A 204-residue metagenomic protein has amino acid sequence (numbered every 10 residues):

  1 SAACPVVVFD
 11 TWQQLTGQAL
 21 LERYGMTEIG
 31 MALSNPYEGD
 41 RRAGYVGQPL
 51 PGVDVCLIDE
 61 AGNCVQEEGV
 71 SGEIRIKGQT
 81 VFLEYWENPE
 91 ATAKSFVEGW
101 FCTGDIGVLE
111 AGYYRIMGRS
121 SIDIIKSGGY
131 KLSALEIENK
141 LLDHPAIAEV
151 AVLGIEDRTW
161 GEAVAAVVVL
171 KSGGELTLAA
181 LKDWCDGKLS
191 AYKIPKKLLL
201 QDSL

Functional and structural regions predicted by a protein language model:
S1-R42, D54, A61: Gly/Ser/Thr-rich phosphate-binding loop
D10, G44, E90, N139 (+1 more regions): Active-site phosphate/pyrophosphate- and oxyanion-stabilizing loops and adjacent acidic/basic residues in soluble
G25, G78, L83-E84, K94 (+2 more regions): AMP-binding/adenylate-forming catalytic core of the ANL superfamily
N35, G47, Q66-G69, L83-E87: Active-site glycine/GP-rich loop and adjacent strand/helix microenvironment that borders small-molecule binding pockets
D40, G44-L50, S95-G99: Short Gly/Pro-enriched turn/cap motifs at secondary-structure boundaries
G44, P51-V53, G72, E162-V164 (+1 more regions): Change "...and in nucleic-acid phosphodiester-cleaving endonucleases..." to "...and in nucleic-acid processing enzymes
C56-R75, A111, G174-L178: Conserved beta-loop-beta connector loops within the AMP-binding
D59-A61, N88, T92, D157: Acidic/polar helix N-cap motif
